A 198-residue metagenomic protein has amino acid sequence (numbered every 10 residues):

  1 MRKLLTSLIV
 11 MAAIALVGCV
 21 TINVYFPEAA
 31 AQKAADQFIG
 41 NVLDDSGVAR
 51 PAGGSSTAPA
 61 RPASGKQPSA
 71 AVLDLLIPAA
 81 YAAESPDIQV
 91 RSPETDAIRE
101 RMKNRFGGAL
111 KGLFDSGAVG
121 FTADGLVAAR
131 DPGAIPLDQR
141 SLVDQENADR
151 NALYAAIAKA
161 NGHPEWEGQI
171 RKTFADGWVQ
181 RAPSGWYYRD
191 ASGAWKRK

Functional and structural regions predicted by a protein language model:
M1-L8: Bacterial N-terminal signal peptides that target proteins for export
V24-G53: Post-signal peptide N-terminal segment of mature Sec-exported envelope proteins
K33, D44, S69-S141, Q145-D149 (+1 more regions): Amphipathic, charged alpha-helical segments and their helix-to-coil junctions in extracytoplasmic/peripheral assemblies
